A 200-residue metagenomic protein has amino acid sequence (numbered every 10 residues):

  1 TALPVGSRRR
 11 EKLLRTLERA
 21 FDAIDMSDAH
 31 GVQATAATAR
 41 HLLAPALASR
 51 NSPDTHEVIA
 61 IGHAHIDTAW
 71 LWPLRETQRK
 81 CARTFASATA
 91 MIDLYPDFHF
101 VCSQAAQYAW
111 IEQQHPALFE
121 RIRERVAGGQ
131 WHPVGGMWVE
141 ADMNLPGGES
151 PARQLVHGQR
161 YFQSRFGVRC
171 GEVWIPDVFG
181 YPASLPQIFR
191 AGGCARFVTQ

Functional and structural regions predicted by a protein language model:
T1-Q200: Carbohydrate-active enzymes and regulators
